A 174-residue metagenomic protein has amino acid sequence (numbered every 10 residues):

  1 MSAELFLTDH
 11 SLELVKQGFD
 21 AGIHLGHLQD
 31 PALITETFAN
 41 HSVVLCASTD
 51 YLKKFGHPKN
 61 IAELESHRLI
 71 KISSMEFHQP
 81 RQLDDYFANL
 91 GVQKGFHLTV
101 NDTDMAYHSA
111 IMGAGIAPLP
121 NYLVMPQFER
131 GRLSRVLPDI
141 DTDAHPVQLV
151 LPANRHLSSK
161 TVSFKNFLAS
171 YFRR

Functional and structural regions predicted by a protein language model:
M1-I34: Central regulatory/effector-binding core of bacterial HTH transcription factors
D9, T49, A153-R155: Residue-level signal for short, function-critical loop segments
L12, L28-A144, R174: C-terminal regulatory
Q17, L33, G56, V162-S163: Generic recognition of short, well-ordered alpha-helical segments
V136-R174: A late-sequence structural motif
